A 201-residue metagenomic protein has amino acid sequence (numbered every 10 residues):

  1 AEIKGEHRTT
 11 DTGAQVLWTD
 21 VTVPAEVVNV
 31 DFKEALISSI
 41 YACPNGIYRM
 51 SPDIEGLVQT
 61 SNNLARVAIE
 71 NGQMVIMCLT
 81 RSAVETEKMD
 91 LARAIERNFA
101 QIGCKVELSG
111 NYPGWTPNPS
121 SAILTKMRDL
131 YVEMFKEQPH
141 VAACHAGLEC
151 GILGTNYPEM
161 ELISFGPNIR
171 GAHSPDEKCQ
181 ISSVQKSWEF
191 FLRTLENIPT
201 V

Functional and structural regions predicted by a protein language model:
A1-S61, I95-A100: Acidic-enriched catalytic cores of C-N bond-cleaving enzymes acting on peptides and small amides
E2, D31-Y41, R49, M89 (+3 more regions): His/Asp/Glu-rich mid-to-C-terminal helical/loop segments that flank catalytic regions of hydrolases
E2-I3, A94-I102, A122, K126-M134 (+3 more regions): Generic non-transmembrane alpha-helical segments
A14-E26, A65, V75-E85, K105-L124: A short beta-alpha structural unit
V28, F32, P52, G56 (+8 more regions): Catalytic cores of large soluble enzymes that bind and process phosphate-bearing ligands
P52, S61, A65-G72, M134-T194: Zn-dependent metallopeptidase/amidohydrolase metal-coordination segment
T60-N63, E87, L91-I95, P119 (+6 more regions): General structural feature for long, well-ordered alpha-helical segments within catalytic domains of soluble enzymes
T86-K105, G114: Redox- and metal-dependent alpha/beta enzyme cores, enriched for Fe-S-associated oxidoreductases and cofactor-handling
